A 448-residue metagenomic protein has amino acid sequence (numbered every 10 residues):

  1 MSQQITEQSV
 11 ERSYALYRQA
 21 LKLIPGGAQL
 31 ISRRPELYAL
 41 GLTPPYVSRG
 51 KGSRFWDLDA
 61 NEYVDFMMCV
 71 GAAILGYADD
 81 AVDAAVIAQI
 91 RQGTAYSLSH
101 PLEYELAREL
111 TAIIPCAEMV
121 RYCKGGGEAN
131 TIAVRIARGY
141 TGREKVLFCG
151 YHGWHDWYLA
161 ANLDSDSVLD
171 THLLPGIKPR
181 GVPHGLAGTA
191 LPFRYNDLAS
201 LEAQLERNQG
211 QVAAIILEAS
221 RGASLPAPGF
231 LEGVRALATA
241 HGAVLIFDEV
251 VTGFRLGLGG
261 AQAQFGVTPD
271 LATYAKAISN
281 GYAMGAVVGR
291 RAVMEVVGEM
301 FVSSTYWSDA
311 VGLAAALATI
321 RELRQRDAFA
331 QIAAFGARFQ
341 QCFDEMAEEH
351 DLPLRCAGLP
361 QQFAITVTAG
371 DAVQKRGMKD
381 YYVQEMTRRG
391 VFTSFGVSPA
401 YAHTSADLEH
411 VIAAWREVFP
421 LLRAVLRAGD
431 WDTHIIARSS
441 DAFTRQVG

Functional and structural regions predicted by a protein language model:
Q3-R49, G185: Active-site-adjacent loop/helix segments that line or gate small-molecule/cofactor pockets in enzymes
S9, T319-Q341, A372: Structural signature of PLP-dependent enzymes
E62-R143: Glycine-rich loop-to-alpha-helix module at the N-terminal edge of alpha/beta enzyme cores
R108-A213, R235, A337: PLP-dependent aspartate aminotransferase-fold enzymes
D197-Q204, L217-H241: Active-site core of PLP-dependent enzymes with the aminotransferase class I/II
F265-V297, S308-A315: Active-site PLP attachment segment
R324-R326, R388-G448: PLP-dependent enzyme catalytic core of the Aspartate aminotransferase-like
G336-Q340, E349-Y382, T433-G448: Conserved PLP-binding catalytic core of the aspartate aminotransferase-like
